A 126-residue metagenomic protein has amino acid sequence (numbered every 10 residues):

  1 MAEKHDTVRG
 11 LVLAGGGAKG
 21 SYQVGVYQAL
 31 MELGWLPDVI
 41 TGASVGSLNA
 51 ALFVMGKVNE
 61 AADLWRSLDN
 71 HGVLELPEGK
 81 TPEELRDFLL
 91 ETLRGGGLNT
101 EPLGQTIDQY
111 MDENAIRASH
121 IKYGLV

Functional and structural regions predicted by a protein language model:
M1-V8, I121: Small-residue-rich anion-binding loops in enzyme active sites
H5-G10, G17-I107: Patatin-like phospholipase
V12-A14, V126: Short hydrophobic segments within beta-strands
Q109-A115: Short, charged beta->alpha transition segments
I116-V126: Active-site gating loop/helix substructures
